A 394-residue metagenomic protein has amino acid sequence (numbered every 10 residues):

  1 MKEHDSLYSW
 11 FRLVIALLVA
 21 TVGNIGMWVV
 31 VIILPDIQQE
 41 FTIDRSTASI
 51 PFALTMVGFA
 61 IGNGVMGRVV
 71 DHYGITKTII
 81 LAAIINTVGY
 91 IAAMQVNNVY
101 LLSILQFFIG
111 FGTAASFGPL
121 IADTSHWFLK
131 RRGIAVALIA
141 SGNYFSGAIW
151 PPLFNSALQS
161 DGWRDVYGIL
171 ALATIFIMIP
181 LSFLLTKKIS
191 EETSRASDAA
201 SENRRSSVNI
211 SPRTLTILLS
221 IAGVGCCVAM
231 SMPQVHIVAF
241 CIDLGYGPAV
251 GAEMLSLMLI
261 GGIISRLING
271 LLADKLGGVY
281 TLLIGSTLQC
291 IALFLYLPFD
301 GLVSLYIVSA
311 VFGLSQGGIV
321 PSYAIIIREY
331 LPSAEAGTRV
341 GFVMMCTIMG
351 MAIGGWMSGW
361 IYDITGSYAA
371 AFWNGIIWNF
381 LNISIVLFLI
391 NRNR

Functional and structural regions predicted by a protein language model:
F11-R45, N63-M66, W150-P151, M232-V238: Extracytoplasmic
V30-I37, T214-N269: Extracytoplasmic gate region of multi-pass secondary transporters
I61-Y100: Conserved MFS/SLC helix-loop-helix module at the cytosolic interface between two early adjacent transmembrane helices
G62-G74, R266-G277, D363: Helix-to-loop junctions at the C-terminal end of transmembrane segments in multipass secondary transporters
K77-I91, Y280-L295: Structural signature of the two symmetry-related core transmembrane helices
G89, Y100-F108, A292, V303-V311: Paired small-residue
A115-F128, G318-L331: Intracellular juxtamembrane helix-capping segments at the cytosolic ends of symmetry-related transmembrane helices
I139-S190: Helix-loop-helix hairpin linking two adjacent transmembrane segments in secondary transporters
